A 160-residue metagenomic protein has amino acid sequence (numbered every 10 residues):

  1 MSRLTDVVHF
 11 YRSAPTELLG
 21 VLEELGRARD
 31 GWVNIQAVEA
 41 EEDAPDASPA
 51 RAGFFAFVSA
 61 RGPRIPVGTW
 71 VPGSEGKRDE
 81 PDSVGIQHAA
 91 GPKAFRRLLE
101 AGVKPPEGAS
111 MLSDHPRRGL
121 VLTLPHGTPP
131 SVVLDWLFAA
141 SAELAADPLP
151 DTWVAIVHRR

Functional and structural regions predicted by a protein language model:
M1-R160: Structured alpha/beta or helical-core interaction and ligand-binding surfaces enriched in interleaved
